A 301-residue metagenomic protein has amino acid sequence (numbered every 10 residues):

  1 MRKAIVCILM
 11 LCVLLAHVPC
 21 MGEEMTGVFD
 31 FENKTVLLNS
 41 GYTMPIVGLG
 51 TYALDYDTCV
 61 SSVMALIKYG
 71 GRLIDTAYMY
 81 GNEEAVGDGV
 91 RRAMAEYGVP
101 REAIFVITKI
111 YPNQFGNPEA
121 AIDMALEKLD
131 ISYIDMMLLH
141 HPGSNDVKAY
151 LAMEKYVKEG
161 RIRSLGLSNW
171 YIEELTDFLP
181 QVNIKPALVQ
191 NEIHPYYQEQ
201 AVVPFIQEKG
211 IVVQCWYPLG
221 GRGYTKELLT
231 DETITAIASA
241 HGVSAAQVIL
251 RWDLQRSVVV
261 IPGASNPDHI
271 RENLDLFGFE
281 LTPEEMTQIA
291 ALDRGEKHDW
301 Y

Functional and structural regions predicted by a protein language model:
R2-M10: Sec-dependent signal peptide recognition, specifically the positively charged N-region followed immediately by
L9, V13-H17: Hydrophobic core
E23-I104, L219-G220: N-terminal binding-site loop/beta-alpha segment at the start of enzyme catalytic domains that lines or forms
Y52-T58, A77-A85, P112-N117, P142-V147 (+2 more regions): Acidic-and-aromatic substrate-binding clefts and catalytic sites of carbohydrate-active enzymes
L54-I67, Q114-D130, E173-L175: Short, acidic/polar
P100-Q114, D135-P142, N169: A short, structured active-site edge motif that brings together acidic residues
E119-L138, K155-E159: CE4/NodB-like, metal-dependent polysaccharide N-deacetylase domain that modifies extracellular/periplasmic N-acetylated
H141-Y301: Beta/alpha (TIM)-barrel catalytic core signal, keyed to glycine-rich beta->alpha loops juxtaposed to Asp/Glu that bind
